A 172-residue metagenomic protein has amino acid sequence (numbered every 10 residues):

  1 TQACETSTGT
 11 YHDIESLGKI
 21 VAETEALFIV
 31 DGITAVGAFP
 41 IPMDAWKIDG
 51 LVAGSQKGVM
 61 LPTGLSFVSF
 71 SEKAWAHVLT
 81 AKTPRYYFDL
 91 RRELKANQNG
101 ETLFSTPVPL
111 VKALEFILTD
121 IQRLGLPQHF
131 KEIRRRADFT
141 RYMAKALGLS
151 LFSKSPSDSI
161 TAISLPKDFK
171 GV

Functional and structural regions predicted by a protein language model:
T1-I33, G50: Active-site phosphate-binding strand-loop segment of PLP-dependent enzymes
Q2-E5, V30-I33, F39, G54-Q56 (+3 more regions): Fold-independent oxyanion-binding glycine-rich loops and adjacent beta-strand/coil segments at enzyme active sites
T6-Y11, V36-P40, A45, V59-P62 (+1 more regions): Short, well-ordered, mixed-charge alpha-helical segments that flank or form enzyme active sites
D44-Q56: Conserved active-site segment immediately N-terminal to the catalytic lysine that forms the internal aldimine
Q56-Y142: Active-site C-terminal subdomain of aminotransferase-like
S150-V172: Conserved PLP-binding catalytic core of the aspartate aminotransferase-like
